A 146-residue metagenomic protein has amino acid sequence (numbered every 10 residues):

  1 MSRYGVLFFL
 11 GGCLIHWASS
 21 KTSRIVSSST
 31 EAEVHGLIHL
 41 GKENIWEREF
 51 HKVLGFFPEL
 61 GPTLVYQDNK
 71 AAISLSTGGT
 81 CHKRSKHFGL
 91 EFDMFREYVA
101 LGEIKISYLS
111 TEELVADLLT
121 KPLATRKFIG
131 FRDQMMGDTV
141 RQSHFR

Functional and structural regions predicted by a protein language model:
M1-T30: RNase H-like nuclease fold core
S20-R146: RNase H-like nuclease module associated with reverse transcription
